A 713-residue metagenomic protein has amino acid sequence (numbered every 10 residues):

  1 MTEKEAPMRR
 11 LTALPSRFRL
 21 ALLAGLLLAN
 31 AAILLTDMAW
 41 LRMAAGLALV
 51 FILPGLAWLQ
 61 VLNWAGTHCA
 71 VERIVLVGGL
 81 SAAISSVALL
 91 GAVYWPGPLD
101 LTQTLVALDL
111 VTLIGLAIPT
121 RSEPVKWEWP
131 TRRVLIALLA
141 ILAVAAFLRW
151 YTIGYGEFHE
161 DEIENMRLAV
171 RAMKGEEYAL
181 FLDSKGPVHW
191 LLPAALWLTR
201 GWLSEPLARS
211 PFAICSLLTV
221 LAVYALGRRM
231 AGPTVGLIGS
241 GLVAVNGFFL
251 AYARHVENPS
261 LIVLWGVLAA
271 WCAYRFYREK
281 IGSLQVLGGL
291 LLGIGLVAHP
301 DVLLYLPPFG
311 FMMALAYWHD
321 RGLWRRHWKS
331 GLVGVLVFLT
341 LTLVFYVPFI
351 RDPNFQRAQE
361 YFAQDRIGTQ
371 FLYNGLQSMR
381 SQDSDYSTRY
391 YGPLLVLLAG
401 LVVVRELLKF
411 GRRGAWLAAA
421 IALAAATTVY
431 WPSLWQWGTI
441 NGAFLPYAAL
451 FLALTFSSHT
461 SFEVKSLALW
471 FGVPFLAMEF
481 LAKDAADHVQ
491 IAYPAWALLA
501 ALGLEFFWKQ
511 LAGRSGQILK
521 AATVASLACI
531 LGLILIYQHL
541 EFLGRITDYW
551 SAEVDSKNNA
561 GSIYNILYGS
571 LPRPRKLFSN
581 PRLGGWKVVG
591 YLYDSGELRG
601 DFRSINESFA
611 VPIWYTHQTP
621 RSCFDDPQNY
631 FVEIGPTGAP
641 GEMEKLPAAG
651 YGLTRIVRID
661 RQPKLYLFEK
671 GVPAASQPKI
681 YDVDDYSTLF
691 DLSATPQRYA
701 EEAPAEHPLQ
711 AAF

Functional and structural regions predicted by a protein language model:
T2-V134, L287, P308, M312-L315 (+4 more regions): Membrane-embedded, hydrophobic transmembrane alpha-helices
L47, F51-P54, A213, Y252-A253 (+7 more regions): Hydrophobic/aromatic-rich transmembrane helices and adjacent perimembrane loops
A88, T112-R121, S210-M230, L268: Transmembrane-helix motifs of polytopic, lipid-linked glycan transferases
L148, E164-Y178, P187, L191 (+10 more regions): Transmembrane-lumen/periplasm boundary regions of multi-pass, lipid-linked membrane glycan transferases
H159-E160, K185, E205-F212, F248-L261 (+1 more regions): Short acidic/glycine- and proline-prone juxtamembrane loop motifs at membrane-interface regions of multi-pass membrane
I214, V223-V245, K465, L469: Transmembrane-helix signature of polytopic, membrane-embedded enzymes that assemble or transfer cell-envelope glycans
R228-M230, T234, A269-L287, G295 (+2 more regions): Membrane-interface transmembrane helices that cradle and orient dolichyl/undecaprenyl
R621, D626-F713: Aromatic/acidic, Gly/Pro-rich catalytic loop(s) in extracytoplasmic/lumenal soluble domains of multi-pass membrane
